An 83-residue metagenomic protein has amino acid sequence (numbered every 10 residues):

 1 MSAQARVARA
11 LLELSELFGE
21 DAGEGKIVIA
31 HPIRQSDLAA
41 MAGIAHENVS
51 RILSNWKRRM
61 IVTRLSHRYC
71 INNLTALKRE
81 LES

Functional and structural regions predicted by a protein language model:
M1-E20: Short alpha-helical segments that sit at the start of domains
L14-S83: Phosphate-/nucleic-acid-contacting segments
